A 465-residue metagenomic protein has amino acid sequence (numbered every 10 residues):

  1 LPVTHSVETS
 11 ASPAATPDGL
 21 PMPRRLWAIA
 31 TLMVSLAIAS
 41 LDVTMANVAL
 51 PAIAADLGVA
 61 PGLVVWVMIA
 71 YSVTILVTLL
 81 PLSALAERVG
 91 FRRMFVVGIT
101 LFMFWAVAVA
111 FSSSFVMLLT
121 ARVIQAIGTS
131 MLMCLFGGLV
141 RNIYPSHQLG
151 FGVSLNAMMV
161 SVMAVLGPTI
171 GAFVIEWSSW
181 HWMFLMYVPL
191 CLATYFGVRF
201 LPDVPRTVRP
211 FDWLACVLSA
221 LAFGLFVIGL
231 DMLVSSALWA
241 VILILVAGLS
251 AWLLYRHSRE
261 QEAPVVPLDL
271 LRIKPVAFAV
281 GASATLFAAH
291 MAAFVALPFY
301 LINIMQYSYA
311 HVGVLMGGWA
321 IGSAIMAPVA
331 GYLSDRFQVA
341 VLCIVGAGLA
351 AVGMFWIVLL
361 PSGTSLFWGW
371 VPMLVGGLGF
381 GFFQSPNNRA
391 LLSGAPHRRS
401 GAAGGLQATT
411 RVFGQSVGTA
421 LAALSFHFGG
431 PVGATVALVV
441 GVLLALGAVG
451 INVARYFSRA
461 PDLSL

Functional and structural regions predicted by a protein language model:
L1-L41, A55: Cytosolic juxtamembrane N-terminal segment immediately preceding the first transmembrane helix of multi-pass
R25-L41, A46-L50, L57, P61 (+7 more regions): 12-transmembrane solute porter fold
S72-V73, S161-V162, A320-I321, F413: Short hydrophobic/small-residue motifs within alpha-helical transmembrane segments of multi-pass transporter-like
I75, L101-V109, Q125, L190-T194 (+3 more regions): MFS 12-TM fold signature
P81-L214: Helix-loop-helix hairpins in multi-pass membrane proteins, especially solute transporters
V107-F111, Y195-R199, A251-Y255, F355-L359 (+2 more regions): Membrane-embedded alpha-helical segments of multi-pass transporters/permeases
C134, L155, V160, A164-A172 (+4 more regions): Glycine/proline-centered helix-kink
E176-A282, G441-V442: Hydrophobic transmembrane-helix bundles of small-molecule transporters
